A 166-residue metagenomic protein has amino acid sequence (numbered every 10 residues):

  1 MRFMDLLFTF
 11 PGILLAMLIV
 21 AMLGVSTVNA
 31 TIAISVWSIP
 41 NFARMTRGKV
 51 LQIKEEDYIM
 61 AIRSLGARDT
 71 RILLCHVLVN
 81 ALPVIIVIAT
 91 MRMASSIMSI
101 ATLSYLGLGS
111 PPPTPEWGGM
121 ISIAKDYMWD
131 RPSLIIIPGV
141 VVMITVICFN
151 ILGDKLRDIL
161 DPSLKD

Functional and structural regions predicted by a protein language model:
M1, L51-E55, I59-V87: Amphipathic cytosolic juxtamembrane alpha-helices at the membrane-cytosol interface of multi-pass membrane transporters
M1-Q52, I86: Generic hydrophobic transmembrane alpha-helix motif, especially the helices
T9-M17, V79, P83-I100, S104 (+1 more regions): Hydrophobic alpha-helical transmembrane segments in multi-pass membrane proteins
P11, T27-V28, T70, S133 (+1 more regions): Residues that define the loop-to-transmembrane-helix transition and helix capping in multi-pass membrane transporters
I19-G24, I34, V50, M98-V141: Glycine-rich helix-loop "coupling/hinge" segments at transmembrane-helix boundaries in multipass transporters
L23, V36-W37, P83-M91, P132-D166: C-terminal transmembrane helix and the adjacent membrane-cytosol boundary/short C-terminal tail of inner/organellar
N29, I39-V50, K54-D57, R71 (+2 more regions): Membrane-embedded alpha-helices of multi-pass transport/permease systems
L65-A67, G107, P111-P113, P162-S163: A short glycine-centered flexible hinge/capping loop motif at secondary-structure junctions
